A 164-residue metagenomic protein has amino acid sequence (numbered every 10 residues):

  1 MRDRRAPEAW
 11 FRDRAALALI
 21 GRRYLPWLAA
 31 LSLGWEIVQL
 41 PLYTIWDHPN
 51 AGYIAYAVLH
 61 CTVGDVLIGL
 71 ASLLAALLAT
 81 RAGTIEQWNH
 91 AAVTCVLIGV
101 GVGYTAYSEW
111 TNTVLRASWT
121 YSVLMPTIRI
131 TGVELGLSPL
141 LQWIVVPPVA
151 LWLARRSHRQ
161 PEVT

Functional and structural regions predicted by a protein language model:
M1-T164: Aromatic-rich, lipid-facing transmembrane alpha helices and their immediate juxtamembrane interface loops in integral
